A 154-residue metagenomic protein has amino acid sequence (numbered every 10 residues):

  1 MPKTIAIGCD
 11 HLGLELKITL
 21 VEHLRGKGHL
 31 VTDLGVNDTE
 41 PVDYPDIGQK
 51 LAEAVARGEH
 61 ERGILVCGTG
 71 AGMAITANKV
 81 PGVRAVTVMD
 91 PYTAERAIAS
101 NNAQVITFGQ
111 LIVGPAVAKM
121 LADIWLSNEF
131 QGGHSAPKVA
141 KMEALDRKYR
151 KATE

Functional and structural regions predicted by a protein language model:
K3: Nucleotide donor/acceptor-binding cores
A6-G26: Glycine-rich phosphate/diphosphate-binding loop of Rossmann-like nucleotide-binding domains
A6-G8, L12-G13, P91-E154: C-terminal binding/interaction regions
L30-P41: A short beta-strand-loop structural module common to alpha/beta enzyme folds
I47-V88: Helix-adjacent hinge/juxtasegments
